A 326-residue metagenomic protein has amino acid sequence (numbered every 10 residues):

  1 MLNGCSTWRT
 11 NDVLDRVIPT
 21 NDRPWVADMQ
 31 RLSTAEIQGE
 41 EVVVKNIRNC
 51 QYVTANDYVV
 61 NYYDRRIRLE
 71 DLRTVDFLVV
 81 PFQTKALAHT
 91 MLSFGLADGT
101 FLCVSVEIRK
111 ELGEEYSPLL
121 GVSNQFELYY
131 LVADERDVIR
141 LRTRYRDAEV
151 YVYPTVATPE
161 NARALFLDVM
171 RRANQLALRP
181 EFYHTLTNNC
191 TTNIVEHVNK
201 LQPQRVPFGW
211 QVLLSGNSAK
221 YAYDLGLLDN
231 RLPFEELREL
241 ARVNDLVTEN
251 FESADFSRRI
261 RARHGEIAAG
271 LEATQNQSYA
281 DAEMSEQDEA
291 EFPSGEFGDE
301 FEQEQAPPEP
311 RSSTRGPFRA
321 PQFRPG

Functional and structural regions predicted by a protein language model:
M1-L2: Sec-dependent bacterial lipoprotein signal peptides
W8-L14: N-terminal, Lys/Arg-enriched amphipathic/low-complexity engagement segments that precede the first folded domain
L14-L32: Alpha-helical transmembrane signal-anchor/signal-peptide segments
I37-E41, G95-G99, A157-A162: A short, structured loop/turn motif at beta-sheet edges
V42, I47, Y52-E149: Glycine-rich catalytic cores of cysteine/serine-nucleophile enzymes that process amide/ester linkages in cell-envelope
A133-A173: A structural motif
M170-G326: Activation targets extended, charge/polar-rich intrinsically disordered C-terminal tails
